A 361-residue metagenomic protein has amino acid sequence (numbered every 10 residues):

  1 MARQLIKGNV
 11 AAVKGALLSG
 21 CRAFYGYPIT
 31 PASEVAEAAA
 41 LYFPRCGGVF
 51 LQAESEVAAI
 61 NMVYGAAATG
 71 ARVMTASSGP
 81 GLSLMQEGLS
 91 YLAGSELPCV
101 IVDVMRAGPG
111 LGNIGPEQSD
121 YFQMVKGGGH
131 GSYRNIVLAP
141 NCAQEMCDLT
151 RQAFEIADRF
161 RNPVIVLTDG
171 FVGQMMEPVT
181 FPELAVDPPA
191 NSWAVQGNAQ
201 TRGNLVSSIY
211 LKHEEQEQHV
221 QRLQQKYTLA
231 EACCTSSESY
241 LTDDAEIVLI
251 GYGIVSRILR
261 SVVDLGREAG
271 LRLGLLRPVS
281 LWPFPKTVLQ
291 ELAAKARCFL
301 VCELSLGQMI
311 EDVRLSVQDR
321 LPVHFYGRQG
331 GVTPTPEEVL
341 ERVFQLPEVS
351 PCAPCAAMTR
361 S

Functional and structural regions predicted by a protein language model:
M1-G127, R134, C142, T335-R342 (+1 more regions): Thiamine diphosphate
K7-A11, Q224-I247, R260: Glycine-/acidic-rich phosphate or pyrophosphate-binding loops and their flanking alpha/beta elements
R106-G108, T168-M175, G253-V255, L306 (+1 more regions): Glycine-rich beta-alpha junction loops
N135-P188, C298, E338-S361: Structural signature of the thiamine diphosphate
R161-S239: Conformationally flexible catalytic loops at phosphate/diphosphate-handling active centers
L259-L292: Generic long, charged, amphipathic alpha-helical segments
E303-S361: Peripheral docking tails and interdomain loops at the edges of cofactor- or intermediate-handling domains
